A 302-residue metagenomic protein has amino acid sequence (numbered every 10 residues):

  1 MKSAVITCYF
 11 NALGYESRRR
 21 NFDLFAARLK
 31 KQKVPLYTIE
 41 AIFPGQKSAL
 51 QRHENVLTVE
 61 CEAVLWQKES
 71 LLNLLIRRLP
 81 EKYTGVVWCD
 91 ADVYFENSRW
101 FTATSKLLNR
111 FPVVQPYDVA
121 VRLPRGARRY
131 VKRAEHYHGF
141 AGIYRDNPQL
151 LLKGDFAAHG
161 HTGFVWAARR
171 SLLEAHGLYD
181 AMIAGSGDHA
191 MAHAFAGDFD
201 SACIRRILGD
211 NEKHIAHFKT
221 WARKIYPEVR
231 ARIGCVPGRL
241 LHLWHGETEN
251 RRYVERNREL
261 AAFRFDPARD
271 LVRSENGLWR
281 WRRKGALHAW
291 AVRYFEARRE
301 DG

Functional and structural regions predicted by a protein language model:
M1-A4, N11-F25, M182-G302: C-terminal catalytic/acceptor-binding lobe
K2-T7, A26-L29, V34-T38, L75: Hydrophobic targeting segments
T7-D23, V34-L36, I42, A63-Q67: Active-site beta-to-alpha loop of glycosyltransferases that engages the nucleotide-sugar donor
C8, I39, V114-V119, V236 (+1 more regions): Short glycine/serine/threonine-enriched helix-capping/active-site loop that flanks the nucleotide-sugar donor pocket
G14, R28-Q32, I39-L50, V93: A conserved acidic beta->alpha catalytic loop
E40-Y83: Active-site-proximal specificity loops/subdomain of glycosyltransferases
Y83-E96: Short beta-strand-to-loop acidic/aromatic patch adjacent to the donor-nucleotide binding site
E96-S186, A192-G197: Conserved catalytic core of nucleotide-sugar-dependent glycosyltransferases
